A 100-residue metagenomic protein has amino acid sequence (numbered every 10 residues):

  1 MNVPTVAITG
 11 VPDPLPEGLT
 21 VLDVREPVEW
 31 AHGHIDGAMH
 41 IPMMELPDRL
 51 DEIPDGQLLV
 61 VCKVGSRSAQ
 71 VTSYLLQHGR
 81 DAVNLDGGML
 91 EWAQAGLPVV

Functional and structural regions predicted by a protein language model:
M1-T20, E26-L58, S66-V100: Rhodanese-like catalytic fold shared by cysteine-dependent sulfurtransferases and DSP/PTP-type phosphatases
V61: Short, surface-exposed ligand- or partner-binding patches at beta-edge/loop junctions that are enriched in aromatics
